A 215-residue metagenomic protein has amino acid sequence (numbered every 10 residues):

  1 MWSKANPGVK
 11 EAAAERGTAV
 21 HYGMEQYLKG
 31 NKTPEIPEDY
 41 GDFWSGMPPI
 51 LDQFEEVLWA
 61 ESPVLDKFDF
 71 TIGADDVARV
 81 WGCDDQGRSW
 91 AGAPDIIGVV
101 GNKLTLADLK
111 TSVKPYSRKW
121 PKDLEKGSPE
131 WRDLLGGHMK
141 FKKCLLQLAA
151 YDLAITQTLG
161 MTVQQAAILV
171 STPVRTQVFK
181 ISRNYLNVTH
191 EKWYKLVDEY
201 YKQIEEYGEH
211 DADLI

Functional and structural regions predicted by a protein language model:
M1-A91: Metal-dependent nuclease catalytic cores that hydrolyze phosphodiester bonds in DNA/RNA, characterized by
S62-H210: Mg2+/Mn2+-dependent nuclease catalytic core
A212-I215: Acidic, carboxylate-rich catalytic segments that either coordinate divalent cations
